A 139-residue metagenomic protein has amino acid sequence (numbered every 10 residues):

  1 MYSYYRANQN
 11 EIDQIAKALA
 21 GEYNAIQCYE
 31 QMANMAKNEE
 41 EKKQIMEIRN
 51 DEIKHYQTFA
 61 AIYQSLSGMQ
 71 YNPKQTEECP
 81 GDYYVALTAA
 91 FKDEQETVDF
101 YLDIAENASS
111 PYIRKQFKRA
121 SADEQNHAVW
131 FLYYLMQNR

Functional and structural regions predicted by a protein language model:
M1-R139: Non-heme di-metal
